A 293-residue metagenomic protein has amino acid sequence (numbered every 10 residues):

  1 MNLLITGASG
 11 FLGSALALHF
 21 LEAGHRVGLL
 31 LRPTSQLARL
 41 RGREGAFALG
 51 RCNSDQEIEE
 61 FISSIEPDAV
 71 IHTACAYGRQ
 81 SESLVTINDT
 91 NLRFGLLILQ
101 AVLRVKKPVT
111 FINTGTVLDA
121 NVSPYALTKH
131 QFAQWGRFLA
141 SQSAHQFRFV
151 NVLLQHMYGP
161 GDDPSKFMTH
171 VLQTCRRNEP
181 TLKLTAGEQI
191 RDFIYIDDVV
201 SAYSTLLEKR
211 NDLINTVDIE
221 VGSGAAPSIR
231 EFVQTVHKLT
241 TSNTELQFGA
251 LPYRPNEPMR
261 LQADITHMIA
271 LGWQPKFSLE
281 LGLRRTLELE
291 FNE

Functional and structural regions predicted by a protein language model:
L3-A23: N-terminal Rossmann NAD(P)H-binding glycine-rich loop of SDR-like oxidoreductase domains
H25-S35: Conserved glycine-rich Rossmann-like NAD(P)H-binding loop of the short-chain dehydrogenase/reductase
Q36-A46: Short, conserved SAM-binding/catalytic segment of Class I S-adenosyl-L-methionine-dependent methyltransferases
R51-T90: NAD(P)H-binding glycine-rich loop region in Rossmannoid oxidoreductase-like domains and their noncatalytic homologs
V70-H72, A76, D89, R93-L127: Conserved Rossmann-fold NAD(P)-dependent oxidoreductase catalytic core, especially the SDR/UDP-sugar
A74, I112-T116, L153-Q155, E188 (+1 more regions): Active-site beta-alpha turn of Rossmann-fold NAD(P)-dependent dehydrogenases/reductases
P124-A126, H130, Q134-R191, I196-L207 (+1 more regions): NAD(P)-dependent short-chain dehydrogenase/reductase
E179-E293: C-terminal substrate-binding subdomain of Rossmann-fold SDR/epimerase-dehydratase oxidoreductases
